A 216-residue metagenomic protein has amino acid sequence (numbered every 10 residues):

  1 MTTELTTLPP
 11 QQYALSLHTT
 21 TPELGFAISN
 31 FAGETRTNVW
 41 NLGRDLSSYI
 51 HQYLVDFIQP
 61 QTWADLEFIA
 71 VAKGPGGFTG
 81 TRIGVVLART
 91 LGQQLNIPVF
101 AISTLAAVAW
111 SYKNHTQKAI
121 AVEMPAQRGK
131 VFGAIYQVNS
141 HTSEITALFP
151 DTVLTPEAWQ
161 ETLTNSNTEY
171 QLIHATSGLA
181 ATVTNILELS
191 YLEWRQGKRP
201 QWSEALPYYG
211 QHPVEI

Functional and structural regions predicted by a protein language model:
M1-E34, G43, F100-I216: Oxyanion-binding and handling regions
T37: A structural signal for short loop-to-beta-strand junctions that line the ligand-binding cleft of periplasmic/secreted
N41-Y49, F78, R82, V86 (+2 more regions): Residues at secondary-structure transition points
L46-P60, L105: Short, well-ordered amphipathic alpha-helical segments that serve as non-catalytic structural scaffolds within diverse
Y49-Q52, V86, T90, A107 (+1 more regions): Short amphipathic alpha-helical face segments that pack within enzyme cores and frequently flank/anchor catalytic
L54-F68, S166-N167: Phosphate/pyrophosphate-binding loops at sites that engage ATP/ADP/AMP, CoA/4′-phosphopantetheine, polyphosphate
V55-D56, Q93, E188-L192: Short glycine/serine- and small hydrophobic-enriched flexible loop segments
F68-T104: DPxDG-like acidic metal-binding loop motif
